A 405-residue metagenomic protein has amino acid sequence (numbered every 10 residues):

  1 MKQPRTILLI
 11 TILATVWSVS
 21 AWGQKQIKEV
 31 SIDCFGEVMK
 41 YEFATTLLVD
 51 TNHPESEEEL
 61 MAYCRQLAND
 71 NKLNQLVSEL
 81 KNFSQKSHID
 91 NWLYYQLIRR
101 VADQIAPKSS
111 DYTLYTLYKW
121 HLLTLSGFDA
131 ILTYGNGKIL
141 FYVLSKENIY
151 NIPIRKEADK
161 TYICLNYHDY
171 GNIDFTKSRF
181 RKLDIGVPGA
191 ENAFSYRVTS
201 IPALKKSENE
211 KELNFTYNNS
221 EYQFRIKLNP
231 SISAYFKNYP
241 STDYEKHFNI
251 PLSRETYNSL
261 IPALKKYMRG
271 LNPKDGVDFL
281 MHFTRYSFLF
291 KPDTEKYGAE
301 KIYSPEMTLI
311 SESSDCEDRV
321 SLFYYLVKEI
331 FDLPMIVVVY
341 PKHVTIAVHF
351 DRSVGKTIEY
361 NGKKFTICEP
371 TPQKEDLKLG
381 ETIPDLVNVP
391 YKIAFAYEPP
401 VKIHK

Functional and structural regions predicted by a protein language model:
M1-L8: Bacterial N-terminal signal peptides that target proteins for export
I10-V16: Bacterial N-terminal signal peptides
W22-K405: A structural boundary/capping signal
